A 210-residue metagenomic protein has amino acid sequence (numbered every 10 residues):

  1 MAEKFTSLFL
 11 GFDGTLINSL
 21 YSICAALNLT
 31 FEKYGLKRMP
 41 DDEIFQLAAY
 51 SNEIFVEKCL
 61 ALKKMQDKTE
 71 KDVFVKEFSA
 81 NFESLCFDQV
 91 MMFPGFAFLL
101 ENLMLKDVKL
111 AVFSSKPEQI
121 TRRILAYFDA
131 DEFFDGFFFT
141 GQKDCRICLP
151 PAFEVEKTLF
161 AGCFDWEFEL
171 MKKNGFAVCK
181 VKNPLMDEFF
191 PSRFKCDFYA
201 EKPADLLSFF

Functional and structural regions predicted by a protein language model:
E3-P94: N-terminal helical cap/lid subdomain that shapes the substrate entry/recognition surface in HAD-like hydrolases
G14, L103, L170-M171: Short hydrophobic faces within alpha-helices
T15, S114-K116: Conserved phosphate-coupling serine/threonine residues in phosphotransfer and NTP-handling enzymes
E43-I44, D72, A130-C145: A short, structured active-site edge motif that brings together acidic residues
S84-V112, R122, I147: Short, acidic loop-to-helix structural element flanking the phosphoryl-transfer center in phosphate-processing enzymes
F138-T140, F198-K202: Short acidic-hydrophobic, aromatic-tinged amphipathic segments that line or gate anion-handling sites
K143-V155: Short loop-to-alpha-helix "cap/lid" segments that border enzyme active sites across diverse enzyme classes
L159-F198: Acidic, Mg2+-coordinating phosphoryl-transfer loop and its flanking beta/alpha structural elements, shared across
